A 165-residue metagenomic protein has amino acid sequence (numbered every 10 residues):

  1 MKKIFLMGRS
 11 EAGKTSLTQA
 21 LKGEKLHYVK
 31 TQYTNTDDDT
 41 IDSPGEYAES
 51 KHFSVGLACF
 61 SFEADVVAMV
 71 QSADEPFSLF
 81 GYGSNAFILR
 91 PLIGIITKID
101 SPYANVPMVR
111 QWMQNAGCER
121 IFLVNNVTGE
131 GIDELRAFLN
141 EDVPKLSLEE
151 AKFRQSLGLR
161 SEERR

Functional and structural regions predicted by a protein language model:
M1-S43: Conserved G1/Walker A P-loop phosphate-binding module
K14, P76-F80, I132: Short, well-ordered alpha-helical microsegments
Q19-K22, S54-L57, Y82-N85, M108-Q111 (+1 more regions): Short, glycine/charged-enriched secondary-structure capping and boundary segments
K25, S61, D142-L146: Conserved NTP-handling cores and scaffolds of large molecular machines
D37-D38, D65-V66, P91-I93: Loop/turn-to-beta-strand initiation segments
I41-A86, Y103: Switch II of P-loop NTPase G domains
M69-I121: Conserved C-terminal guanine-recognition region of P-loop GTPase G domains, centered on the G4
S101-R160, R165: Canonical P-loop GTPase G-domain recognition
